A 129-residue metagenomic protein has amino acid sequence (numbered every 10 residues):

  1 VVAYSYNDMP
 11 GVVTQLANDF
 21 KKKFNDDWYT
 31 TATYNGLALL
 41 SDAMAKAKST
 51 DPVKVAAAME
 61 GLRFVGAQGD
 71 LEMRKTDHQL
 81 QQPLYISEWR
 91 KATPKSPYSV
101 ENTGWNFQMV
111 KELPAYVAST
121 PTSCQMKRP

Functional and structural regions predicted by a protein language model:
V1-A3: Extracellular/periplasmic bilobed ligand-binding domains
Y6-F64, Q81: Extracellular/periplasmic ligand-binding modules, especially the Venus flytrap/periplasmic-binding
R63, A67-P129: Solvent-exposed, acidic/polar segments of extracytosolic/periplasmic ligand-binding ectodomains
